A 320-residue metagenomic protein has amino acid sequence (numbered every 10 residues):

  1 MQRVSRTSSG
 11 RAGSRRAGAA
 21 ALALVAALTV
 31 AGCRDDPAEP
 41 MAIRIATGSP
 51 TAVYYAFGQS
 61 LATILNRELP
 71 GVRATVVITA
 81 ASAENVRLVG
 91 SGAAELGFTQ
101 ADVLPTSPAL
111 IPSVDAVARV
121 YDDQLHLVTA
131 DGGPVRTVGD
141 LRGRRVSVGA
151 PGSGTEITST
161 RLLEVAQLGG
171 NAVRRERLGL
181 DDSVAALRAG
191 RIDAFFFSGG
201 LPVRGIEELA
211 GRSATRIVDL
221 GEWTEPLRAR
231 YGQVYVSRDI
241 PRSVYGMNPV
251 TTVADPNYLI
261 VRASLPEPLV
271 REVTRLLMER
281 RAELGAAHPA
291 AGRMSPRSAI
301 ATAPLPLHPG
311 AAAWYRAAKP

Functional and structural regions predicted by a protein language model:
M1-A31: Sec-dependent bacterial lipoprotein signal peptides
C33-D36: Bacterial signal peptide processing site
P40, G71, A81-E84, S91 (+6 more regions): Extracytoplasmic
P40-E68, V72, D122-A189, R297 (+2 more regions): Bilobed "Venus flytrap"/periplasmic-binding protein-like clamshell domains and structurally analogous long
T75-S113, D182-A186, I192, P202-A210: Pocket-flanking alpha-helical
A101-V103, G133, G169-I260, S264-L265: Pocket-lining segment of extracytoplasmic ligand-binding domains
I111-V120, V146, R242-T251: A structural signal for short loop-to-beta-strand junctions that line the ligand-binding cleft of periplasmic/secreted
V250-P320: Segments of small-molecule ligand-sensing domains
